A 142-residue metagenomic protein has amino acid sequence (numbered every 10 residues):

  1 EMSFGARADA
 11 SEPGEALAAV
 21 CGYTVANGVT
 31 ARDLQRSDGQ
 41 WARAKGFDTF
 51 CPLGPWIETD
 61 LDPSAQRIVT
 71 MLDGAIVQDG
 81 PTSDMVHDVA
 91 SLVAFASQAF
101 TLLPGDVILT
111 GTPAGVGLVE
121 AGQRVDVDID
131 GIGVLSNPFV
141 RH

Functional and structural regions predicted by a protein language model:
E1-A6: Short, conserved beta-strand element in jelly-roll/cupin
D9-C21: N-terminal accessory regions of nucleic-acid-interacting proteins
T24, R32-H142: Catalytic-pocket segment enriched in acidic/His residues
